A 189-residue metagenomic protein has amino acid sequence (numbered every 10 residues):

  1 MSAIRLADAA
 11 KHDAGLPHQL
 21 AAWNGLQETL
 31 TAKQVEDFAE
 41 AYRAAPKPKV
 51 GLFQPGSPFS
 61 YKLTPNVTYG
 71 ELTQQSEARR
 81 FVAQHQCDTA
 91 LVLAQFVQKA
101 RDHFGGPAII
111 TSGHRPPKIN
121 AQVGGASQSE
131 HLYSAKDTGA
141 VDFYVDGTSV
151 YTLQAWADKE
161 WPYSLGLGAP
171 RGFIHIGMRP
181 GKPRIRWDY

Functional and structural regions predicted by a protein language model:
S2-I4, A14-G15, G25, L30-R101 (+3 more regions): Extracytoplasmic cell-surface/polysaccharide-interacting catalytic and binding patches
A7-A9: Extreme N-terminal leader/activation tails
K11-Q19: Surface-exposed receptor/substrate recognition regions of extracellular proteins
L20-N24: Extracytosolic low-complexity repeat regions of secreted or lipid-anchored proteins
G25, D102-G105, D158, P162: Sec-exported extracytoplasmic/periplasmic mature domains
F38, Q128-Y189: Catalytic cores and adjacent binding grooves of peptidoglycan-active enzymes
V92-G125: Extended, low-complexity, intrinsically disordered C-terminal regulatory tails of eukaryotic serine/threonine kinases
